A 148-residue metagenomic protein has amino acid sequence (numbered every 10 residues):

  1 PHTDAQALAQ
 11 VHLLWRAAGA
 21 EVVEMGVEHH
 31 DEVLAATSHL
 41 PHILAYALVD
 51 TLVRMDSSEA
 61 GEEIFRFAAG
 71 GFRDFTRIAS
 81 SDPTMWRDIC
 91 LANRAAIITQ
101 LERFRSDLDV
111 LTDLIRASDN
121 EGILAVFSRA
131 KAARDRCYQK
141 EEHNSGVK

Functional and structural regions predicted by a protein language model:
P1-R77: Internal alpha-helical scaffold of NAD(P)-dependent oxidoreductase catalytic cores
L13, A17, V110-D113, A132: A generic structural signal for well-ordered alpha-helical segments enriched in polar/charged residues
A20, L48-T51, I78-P83, C90 (+1 more regions): N-terminal, helix-rich and Lys/Arg-enriched segments in bacterial and organellar proteins
S38, H42, E102, D109 (+1 more regions): Generic structural signal for well-ordered, non-transmembrane alpha-helical segments in soluble/cytosolic regions
A47-L48, D56-S58, V110-L111, E121-I123 (+1 more regions): Short, intrinsically disordered/low-complexity patches at protein termini and at juxtamembrane boundaries
G61-F127: Interdomain hinge/lid region at the active-site interface of Rossmann-like NAD(P)-dependent oxidoreductases
S106, R116, G122-K148: Contiguous C-terminal substrate-recognition/catalytic subdomains in enzyme active sites
